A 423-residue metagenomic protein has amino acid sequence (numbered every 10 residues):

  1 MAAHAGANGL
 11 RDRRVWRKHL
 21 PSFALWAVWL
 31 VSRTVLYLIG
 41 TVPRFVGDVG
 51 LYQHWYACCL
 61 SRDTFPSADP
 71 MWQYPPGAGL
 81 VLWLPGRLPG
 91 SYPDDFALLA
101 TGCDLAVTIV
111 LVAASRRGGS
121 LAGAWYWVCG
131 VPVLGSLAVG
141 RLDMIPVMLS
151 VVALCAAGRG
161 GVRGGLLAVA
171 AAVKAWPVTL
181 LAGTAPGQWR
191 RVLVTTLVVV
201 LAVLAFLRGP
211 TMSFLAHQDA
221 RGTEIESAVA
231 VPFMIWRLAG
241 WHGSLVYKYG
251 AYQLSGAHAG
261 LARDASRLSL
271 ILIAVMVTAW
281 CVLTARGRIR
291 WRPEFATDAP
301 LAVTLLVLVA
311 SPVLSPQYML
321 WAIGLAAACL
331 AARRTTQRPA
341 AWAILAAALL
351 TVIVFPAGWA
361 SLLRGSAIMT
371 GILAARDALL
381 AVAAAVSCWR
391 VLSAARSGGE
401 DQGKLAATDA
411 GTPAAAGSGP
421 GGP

Functional and structural regions predicted by a protein language model:
A2-H217, E224, R267-P423: Multi-pass membrane glycosyltransferase architecture that uses lipid-linked
Y56-C58, P66-S67, M71, A78-G79 (+1 more regions): Extracytosolic (periplasmic/ER-lumenal) interhelical loops and adjacent juxtamembrane/interface segments of multi-pass
G77-G90, S244-A262: Juxtamembrane membrane-water interface segments that cap and precede transmembrane helices
G222-F233, R263: Extended ligand-binding clefts on enzyme/binding-domain cores
